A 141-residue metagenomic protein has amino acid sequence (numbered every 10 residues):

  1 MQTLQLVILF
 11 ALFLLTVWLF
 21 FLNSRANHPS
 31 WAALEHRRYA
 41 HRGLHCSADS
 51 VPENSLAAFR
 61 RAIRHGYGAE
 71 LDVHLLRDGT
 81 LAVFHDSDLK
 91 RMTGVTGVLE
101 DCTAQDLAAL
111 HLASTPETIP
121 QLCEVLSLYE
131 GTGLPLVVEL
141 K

Functional and structural regions predicted by a protein language model:
Q2-K141: Phosphate-group recognition and catalysis centered on beta-loop-alpha active-site segments
